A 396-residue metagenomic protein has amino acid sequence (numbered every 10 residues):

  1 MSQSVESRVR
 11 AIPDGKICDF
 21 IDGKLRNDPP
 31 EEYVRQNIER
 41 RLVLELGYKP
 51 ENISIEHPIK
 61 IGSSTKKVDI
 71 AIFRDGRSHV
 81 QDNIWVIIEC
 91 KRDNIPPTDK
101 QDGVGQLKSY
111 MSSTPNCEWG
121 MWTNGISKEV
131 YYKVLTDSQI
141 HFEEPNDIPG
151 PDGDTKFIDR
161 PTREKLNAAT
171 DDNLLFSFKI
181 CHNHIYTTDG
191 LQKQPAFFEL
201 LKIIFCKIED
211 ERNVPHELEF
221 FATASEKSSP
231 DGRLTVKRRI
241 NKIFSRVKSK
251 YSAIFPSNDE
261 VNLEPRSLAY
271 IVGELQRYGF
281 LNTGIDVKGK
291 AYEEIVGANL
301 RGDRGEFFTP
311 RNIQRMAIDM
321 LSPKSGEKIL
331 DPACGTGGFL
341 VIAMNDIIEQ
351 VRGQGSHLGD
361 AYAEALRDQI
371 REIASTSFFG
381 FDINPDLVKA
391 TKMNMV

Functional and structural regions predicted by a protein language model:
M1-W119, S127-R163: A short, conserved, highly charged catalytic patch centered on acidic carboxylates
I12-G23, D171-L191, I271-Q276: Short amphipathic alpha-helical segments and their helix-coil junctions
P29-Y33, Y186-L201, N262, L281-G284: Structural motif
N37, P195, E199-I203, Y270 (+5 more regions): Amphipathic alpha-helical interaction segments
W119-W122, I126-R246, L340, Y362 (+2 more regions): Charged, often flexible domain-edge or linker segments that flank or initiate folded functional domains
H184-I185, V287-N312, I318-P323: Class I SAM-dependent transferase core
F205, E209-G297: Long recognition/docking surfaces used for binding and targeting
F307-V396: Conserved S-adenosyl-L-methionine
